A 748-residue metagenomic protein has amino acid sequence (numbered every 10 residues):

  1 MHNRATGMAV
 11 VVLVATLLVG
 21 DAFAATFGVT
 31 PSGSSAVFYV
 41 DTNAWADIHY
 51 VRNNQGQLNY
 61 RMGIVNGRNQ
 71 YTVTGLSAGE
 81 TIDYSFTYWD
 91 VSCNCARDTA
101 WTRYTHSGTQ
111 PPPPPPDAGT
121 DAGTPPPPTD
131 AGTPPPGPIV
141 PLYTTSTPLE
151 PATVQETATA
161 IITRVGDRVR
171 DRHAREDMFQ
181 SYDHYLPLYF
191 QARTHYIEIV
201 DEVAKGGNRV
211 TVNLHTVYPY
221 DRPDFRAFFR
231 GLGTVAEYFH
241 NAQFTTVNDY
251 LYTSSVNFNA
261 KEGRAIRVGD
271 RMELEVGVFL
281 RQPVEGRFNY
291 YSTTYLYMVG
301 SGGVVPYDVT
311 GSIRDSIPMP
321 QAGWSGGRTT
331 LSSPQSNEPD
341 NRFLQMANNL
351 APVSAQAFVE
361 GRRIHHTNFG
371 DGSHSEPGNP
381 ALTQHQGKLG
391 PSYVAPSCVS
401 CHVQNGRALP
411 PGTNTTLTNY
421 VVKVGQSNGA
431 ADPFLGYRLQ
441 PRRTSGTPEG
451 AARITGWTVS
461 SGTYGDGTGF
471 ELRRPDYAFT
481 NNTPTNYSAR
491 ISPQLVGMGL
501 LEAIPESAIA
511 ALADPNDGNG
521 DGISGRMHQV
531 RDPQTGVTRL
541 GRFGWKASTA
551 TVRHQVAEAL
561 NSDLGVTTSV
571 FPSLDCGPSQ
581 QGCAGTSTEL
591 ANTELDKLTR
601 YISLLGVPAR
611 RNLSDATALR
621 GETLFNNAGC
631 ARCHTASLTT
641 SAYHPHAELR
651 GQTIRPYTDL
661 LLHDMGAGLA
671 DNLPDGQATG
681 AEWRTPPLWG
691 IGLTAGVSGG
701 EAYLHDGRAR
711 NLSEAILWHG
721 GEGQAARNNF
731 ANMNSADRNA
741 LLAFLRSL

Functional and structural regions predicted by a protein language model:
M1, V19, T81, A96 (+8 more regions): Intrinsically disordered, low-complexity peptide-like regions
M1-A24: Sec-dependent, cleavable N-terminal signal peptides
M8-V12, T81, P112-P115, T120 (+7 more regions): Intrinsic low-complexity, intrinsically disordered segments enriched in polar/basic residues
V10, V14-A15, N69, V73-S77 (+6 more regions): Generic secretory/membrane-interface signal
V11, G28-T30, F38-V40, G63 (+5 more regions): Generic marker of residues within folded, mature protein domains
T16-L17, D21, T30, V40 (+3 more regions): A generic structural signal for short, solvent-exposed coil/turn residues that cap or connect secondary-structure
D21-A158, V200-A204, R209: Glycan-association/targeting regions that enable binding to alpha-glucans and other polysaccharides
P134-L748: Periplasmic c-type cytochrome electron-transfer domains
